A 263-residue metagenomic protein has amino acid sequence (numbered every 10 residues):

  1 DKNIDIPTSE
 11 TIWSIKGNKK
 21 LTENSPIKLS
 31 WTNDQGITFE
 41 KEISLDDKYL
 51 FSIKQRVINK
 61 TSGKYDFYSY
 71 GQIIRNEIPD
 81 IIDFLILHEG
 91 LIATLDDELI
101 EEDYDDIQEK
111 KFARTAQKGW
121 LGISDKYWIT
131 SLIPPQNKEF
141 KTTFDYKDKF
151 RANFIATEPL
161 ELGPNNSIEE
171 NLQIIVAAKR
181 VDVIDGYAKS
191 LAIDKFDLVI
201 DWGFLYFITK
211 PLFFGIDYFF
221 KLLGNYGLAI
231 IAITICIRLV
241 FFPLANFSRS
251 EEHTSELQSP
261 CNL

Functional and structural regions predicted by a protein language model:
D1-D194: Soluble non-transmembrane domains of integral membrane proteins
I4-T8, I175-A229: Interfacial loop/helix-cap signal at membrane boundaries in integral membrane proteins
P135, F220, G224, F241-L244: Hydrophobic alpha-helix feature that most strongly marks membrane-spanning transmembrane helices and their immediate
P243, F247-E251: Pre-Walker A segment
E252-L263: Single conserved hydrophobic/aromatic residue that forms the stacking wall/gate of nucleotide- or nucleobase-binding
